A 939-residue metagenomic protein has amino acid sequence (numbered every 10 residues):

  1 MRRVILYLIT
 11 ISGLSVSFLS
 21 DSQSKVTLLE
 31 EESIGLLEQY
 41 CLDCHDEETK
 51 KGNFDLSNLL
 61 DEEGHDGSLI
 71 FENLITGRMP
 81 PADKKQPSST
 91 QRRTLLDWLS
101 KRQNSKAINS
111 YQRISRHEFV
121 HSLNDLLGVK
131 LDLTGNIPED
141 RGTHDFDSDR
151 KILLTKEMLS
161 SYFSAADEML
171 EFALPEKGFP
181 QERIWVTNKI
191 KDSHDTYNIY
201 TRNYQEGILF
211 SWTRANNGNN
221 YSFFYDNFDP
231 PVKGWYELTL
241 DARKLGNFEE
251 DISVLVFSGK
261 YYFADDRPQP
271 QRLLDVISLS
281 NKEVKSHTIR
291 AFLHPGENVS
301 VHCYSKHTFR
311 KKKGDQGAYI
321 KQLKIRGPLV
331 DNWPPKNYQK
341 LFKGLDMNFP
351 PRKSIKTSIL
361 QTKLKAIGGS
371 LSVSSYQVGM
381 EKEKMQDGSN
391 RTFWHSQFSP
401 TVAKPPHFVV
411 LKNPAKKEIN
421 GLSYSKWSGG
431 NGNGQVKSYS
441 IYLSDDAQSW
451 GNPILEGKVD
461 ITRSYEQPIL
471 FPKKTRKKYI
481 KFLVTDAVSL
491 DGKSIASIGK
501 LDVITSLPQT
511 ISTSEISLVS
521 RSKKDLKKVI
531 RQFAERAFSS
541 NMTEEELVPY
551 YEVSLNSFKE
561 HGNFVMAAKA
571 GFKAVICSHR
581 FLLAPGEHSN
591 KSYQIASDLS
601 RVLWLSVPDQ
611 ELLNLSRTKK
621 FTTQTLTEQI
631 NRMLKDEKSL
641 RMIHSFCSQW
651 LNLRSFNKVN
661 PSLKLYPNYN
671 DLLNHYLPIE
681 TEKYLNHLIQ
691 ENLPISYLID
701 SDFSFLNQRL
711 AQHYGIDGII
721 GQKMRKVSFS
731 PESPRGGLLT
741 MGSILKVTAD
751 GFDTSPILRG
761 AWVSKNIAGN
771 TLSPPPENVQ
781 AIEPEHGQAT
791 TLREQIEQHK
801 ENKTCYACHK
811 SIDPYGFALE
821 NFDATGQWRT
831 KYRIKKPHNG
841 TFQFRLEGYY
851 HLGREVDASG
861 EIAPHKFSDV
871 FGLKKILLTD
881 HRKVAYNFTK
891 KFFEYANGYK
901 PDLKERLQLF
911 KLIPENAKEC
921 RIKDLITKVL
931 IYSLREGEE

Functional and structural regions predicted by a protein language model:
Y7-S17: Bacterial N-terminal signal peptides
F18-K189, G296, Y304-S354, L507-Q509 (+8 more regions): Aromatic- and Gly/Pro-enriched helix-to-coil junctions and flexible linker segments
F18-S89, A291-L293, A711, K726-F871 (+3 more regions): Sequence context surrounding c-type heme c attachment/ligation sites in exported
L126-L127, R150-S280, S286-Y304, K569-K573 (+4 more regions): Extended surface/linker regions that mediate inter-domain or inter-protein docking in multi-component redox
G135, E545, A584-A596, S600-S645 (+2 more regions): Extended, well-ordered alpha-helical scaffold/bundle regions in very large, multi-domain proteins
F248-V256, D315-A318, N431-S440, I495-A496: Short coil-to-beta strand junction motifs in C2/discoidin
R290-Q316, R476-A487, K569-F572: Extracellular beta-strand ligand-recognition surfaces/modules
S354, S375, M380, K384-L455 (+1 more regions): Aromatic, loop-rich ligand-recognition surfaces of beta-strand-rich domains
